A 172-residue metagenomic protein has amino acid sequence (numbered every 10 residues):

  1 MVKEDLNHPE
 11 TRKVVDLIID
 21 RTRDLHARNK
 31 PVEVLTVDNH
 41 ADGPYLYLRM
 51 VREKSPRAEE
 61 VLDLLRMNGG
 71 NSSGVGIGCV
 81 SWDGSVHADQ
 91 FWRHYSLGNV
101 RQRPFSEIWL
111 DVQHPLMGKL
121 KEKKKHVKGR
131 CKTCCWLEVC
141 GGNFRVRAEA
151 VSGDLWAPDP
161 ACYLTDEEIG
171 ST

Functional and structural regions predicted by a protein language model:
M1-D83, R93-Q102: Radical SAM enzyme [4Fe-4S]-AdoMet core and its adjacent flexible, acidic and glycine-rich loops/tails across
F91-T172: Flexible mid-to-C-terminal extensions adjoining Fe-S/redox cofactors in radical SAM and related proteins
